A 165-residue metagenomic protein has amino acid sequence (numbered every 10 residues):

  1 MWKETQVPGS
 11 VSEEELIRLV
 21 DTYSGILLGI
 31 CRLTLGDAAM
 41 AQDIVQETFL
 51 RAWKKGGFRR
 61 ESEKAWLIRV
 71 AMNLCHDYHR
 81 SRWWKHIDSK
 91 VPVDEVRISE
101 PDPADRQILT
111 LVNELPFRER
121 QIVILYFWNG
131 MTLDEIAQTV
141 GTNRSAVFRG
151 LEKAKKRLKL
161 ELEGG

Functional and structural regions predicted by a protein language model:
M1-G29, L33, D94: N-terminal module of bacterial RNA polymerase sigma factors
G9, Q46-E63, R82: Sigma70-family region 2
S24, L28, F49, P116 (+2 more regions): C-terminal flanking helix
L27, C31, A41-A52, V70 (+3 more regions): Short, small-hydrophobic-rich alpha-helical interface motif
M72, D134, V140-G165: DNA-recognition helix of helix-turn-helix
M72-K90: Arg/Lys-rich amphipathic alpha helix in sigma70-family domain 2
K85-V112, T132: Internal acidic/polar
I122-Y126: A short pre-motif secondary-structure segment
